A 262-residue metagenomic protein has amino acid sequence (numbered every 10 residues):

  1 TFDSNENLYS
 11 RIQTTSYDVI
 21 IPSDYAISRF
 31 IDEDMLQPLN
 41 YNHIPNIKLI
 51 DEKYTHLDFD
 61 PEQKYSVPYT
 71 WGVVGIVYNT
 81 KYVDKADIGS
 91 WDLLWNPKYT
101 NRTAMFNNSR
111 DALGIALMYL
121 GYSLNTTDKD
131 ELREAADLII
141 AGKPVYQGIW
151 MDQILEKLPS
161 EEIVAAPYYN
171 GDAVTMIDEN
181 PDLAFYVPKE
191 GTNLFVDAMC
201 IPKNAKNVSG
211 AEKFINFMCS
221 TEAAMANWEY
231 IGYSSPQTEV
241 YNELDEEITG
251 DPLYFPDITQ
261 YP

Functional and structural regions predicted by a protein language model:
T1-R29: Early extracytoplasmic/lumenal segment of secretory-pathway proteins
L8-Y17, D32-E33, L93, I140 (+1 more regions): Short helices/loops that flank or line small-molecule/ion binding pockets
T14-P22, M35-L36, Y99-N101, S160-P167: Alpha-to-beta junction loops
Y25-Q37, F59-I88, R110-L120, V196-C200: Periplasmic solute-binding protein
Q37-K48, S66, P181-N193, P202-A205: Short beta-strand->loop
K81-G89, G121-T127, A205-A211: Short helix-loop capping/hinge motifs at secondary-structure junctions, enriched in acidic/polar residues
A104-N108, A112, A116, L120 (+1 more regions): Ligand-binding pocket segment of bilobal, Venus flytrap-like solute-binding proteins
D197, P202-Y261: Mature extracytoplasmic/periplasmic domains
